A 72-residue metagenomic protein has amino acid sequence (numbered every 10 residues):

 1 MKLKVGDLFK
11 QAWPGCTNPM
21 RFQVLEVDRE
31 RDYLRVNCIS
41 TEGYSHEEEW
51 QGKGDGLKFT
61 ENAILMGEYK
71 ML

Functional and structural regions predicted by a protein language model:
M1-G15: Short coil-to-beta transition motif at edge beta-strands of beta-rich domains
G15-T17, G43: Glycine-centered tight beta-turn/hairpin loop motif at sheet-sheet or coil-to-beta transitions
N18-D28: Short beta-strand-centered aromatic/proline hotspots
R29-R31, T60: Residue-level signal for tight coil/turn positions that link beta-strands
R31-S40: Short, solvent-exposed secondary-structure boundary/capping segments
S40-L72: Intrinsically disordered, low-complexity, charged/polar segments
